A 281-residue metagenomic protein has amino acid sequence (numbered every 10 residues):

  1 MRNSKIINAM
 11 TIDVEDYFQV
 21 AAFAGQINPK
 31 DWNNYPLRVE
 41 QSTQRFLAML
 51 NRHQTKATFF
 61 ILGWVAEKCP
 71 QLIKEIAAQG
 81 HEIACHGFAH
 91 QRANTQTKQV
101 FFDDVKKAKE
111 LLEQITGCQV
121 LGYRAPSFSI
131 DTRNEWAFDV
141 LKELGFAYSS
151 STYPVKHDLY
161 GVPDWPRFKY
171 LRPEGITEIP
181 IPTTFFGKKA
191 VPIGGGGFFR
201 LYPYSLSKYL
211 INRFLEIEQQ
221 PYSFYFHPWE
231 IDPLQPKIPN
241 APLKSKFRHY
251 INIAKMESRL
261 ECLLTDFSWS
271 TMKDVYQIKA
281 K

Functional and structural regions predicted by a protein language model:
M1-G122, S127-G187, L206-K281: Catalytic alpha-helical scaffold of carbohydrate-active enzymes acting on polysaccharides/glycoconjugates
V191-L201: Surface-exposed cleft-lining segments at the edges of enzyme active sites
